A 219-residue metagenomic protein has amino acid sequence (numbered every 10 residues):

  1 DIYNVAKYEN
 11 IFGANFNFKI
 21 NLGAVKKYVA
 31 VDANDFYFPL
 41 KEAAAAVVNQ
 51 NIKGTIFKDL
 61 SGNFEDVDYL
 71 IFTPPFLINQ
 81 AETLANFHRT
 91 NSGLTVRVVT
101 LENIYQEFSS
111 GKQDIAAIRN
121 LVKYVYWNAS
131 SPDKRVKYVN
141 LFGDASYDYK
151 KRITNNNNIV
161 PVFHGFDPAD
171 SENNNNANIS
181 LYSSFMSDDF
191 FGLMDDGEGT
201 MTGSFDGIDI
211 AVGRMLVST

Functional and structural regions predicted by a protein language model:
D1-P75, N86-T90, E107-T219: Structured catalytic cores of large enzymes
I78-A81, V96-V99, Q113-A116: A conserved hydrophobic secondary-structure block that centers on an alpha-helix together with its immediately flanking
E82-V96: Well-ordered, non-transmembrane segments within structured domains
L94-E107: A generic structural motif
